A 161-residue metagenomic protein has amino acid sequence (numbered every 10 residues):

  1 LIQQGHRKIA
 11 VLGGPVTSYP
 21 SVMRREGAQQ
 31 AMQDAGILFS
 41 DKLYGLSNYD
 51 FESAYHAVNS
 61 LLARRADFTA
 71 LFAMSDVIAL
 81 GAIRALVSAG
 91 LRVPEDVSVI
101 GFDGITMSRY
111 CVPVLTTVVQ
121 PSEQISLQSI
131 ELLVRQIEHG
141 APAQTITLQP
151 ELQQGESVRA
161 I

Functional and structural regions predicted by a protein language model:
L1-I161: Bacterial carbohydrate/catabolite-sensing allosteric modules
